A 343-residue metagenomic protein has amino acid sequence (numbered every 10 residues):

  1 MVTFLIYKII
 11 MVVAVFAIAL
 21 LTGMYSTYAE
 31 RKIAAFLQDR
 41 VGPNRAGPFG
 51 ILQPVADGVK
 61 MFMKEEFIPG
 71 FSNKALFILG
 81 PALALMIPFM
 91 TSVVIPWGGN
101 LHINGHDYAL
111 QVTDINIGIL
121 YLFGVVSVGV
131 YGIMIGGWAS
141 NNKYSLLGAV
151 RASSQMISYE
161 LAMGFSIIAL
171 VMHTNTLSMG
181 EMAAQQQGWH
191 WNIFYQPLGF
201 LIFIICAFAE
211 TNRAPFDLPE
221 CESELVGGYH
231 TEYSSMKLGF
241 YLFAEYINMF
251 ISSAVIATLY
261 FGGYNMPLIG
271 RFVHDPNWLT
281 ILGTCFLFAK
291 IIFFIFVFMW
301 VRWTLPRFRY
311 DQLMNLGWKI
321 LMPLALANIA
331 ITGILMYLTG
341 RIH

Functional and structural regions predicted by a protein language model:
M1-H343: Selective transmembrane helix interface/packing segments
